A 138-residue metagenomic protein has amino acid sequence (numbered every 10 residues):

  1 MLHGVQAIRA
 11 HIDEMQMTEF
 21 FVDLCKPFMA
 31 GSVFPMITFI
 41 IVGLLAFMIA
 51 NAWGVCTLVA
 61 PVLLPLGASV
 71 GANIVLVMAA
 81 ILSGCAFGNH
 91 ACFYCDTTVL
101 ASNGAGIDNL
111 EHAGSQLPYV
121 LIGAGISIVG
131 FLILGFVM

Functional and structural regions predicted by a protein language model:
M1-L2, P118: Helical membrane-embedded segments and adjacent short helical loop/helix-boundary regions of multi-pass membrane
L2-F20, G135-M138: Extracellular/periplasmic helix-exit of transmembrane alpha-helices
L2-Q6, I12, F28-P65, S69-V70 (+1 more regions): Hydrophobic alpha-helical transmembrane segments of multi-pass integral membrane proteins, predominantly secondary
I12, S32, A50-G54, I74-M78 (+2 more regions): Alpha-helix capping and helix-loop boundary segments enriched in small/acidic/polar residues
Q16-A30: Membrane-interface interhelical connector segments
D23, P27, V62-G71, T98-D108: Helix-loop-helix connectors at the membrane interface of multi-pass transporters/channels
L64-L76, I133-M138: Helix-coil boundary and interhelical linker segments in multi-pass alpha-helical membrane proteins
S83-M138: Juxtamembrane and boundary regions of transmembrane helices in multi-pass small-molecule transporters and channels
